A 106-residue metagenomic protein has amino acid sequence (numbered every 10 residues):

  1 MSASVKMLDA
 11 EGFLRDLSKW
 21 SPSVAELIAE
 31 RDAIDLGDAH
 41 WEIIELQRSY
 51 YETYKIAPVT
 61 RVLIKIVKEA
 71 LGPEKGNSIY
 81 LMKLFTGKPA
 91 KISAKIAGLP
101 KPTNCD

Functional and structural regions predicted by a protein language model:
A3-D35: N-terminal first-folded block
L8, V62, K68-D106: Helix-rich interaction surfaces within compact, conserved domain-sized segments that mediate assembly or partner
D16-V24, W41-E42, I56-V59, G72-P73: Short acidic alpha-helix initiation/capping motifs at coil-to-helix transition points, especially at protein N-termini
D35, Y51-P58, L81: Short acidic, glycine/proline-enriched loop segments that cap or flank alpha-helices
I44-Y51, K68-E69: Amphipathic alpha-helical segments that form the core helices of the histone-fold
